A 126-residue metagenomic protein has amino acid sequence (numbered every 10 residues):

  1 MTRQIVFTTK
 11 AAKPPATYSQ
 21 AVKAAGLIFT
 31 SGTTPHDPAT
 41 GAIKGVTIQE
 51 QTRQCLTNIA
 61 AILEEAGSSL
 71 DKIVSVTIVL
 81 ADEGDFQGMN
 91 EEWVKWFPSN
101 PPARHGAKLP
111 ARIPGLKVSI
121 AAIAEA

Functional and structural regions predicted by a protein language model:
M1-V74, L80-A126: N-terminal presequence-like segments and the immediate start of the first folded domain
